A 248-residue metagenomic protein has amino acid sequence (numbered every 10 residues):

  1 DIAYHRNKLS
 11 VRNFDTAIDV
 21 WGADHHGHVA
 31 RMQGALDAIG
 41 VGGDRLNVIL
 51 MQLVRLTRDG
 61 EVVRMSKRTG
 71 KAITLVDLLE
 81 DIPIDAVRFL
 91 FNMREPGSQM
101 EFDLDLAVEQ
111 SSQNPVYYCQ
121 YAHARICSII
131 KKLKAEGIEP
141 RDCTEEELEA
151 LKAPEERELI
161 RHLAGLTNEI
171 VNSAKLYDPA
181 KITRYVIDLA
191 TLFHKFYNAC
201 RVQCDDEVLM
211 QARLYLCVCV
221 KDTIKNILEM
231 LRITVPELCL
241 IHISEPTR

Functional and structural regions predicted by a protein language model:
D1-L240: Non-catalytic interaction-recognition regions
I241-T247: Conserved small/polar residues in nucleotide/adenosyl-binding loops
